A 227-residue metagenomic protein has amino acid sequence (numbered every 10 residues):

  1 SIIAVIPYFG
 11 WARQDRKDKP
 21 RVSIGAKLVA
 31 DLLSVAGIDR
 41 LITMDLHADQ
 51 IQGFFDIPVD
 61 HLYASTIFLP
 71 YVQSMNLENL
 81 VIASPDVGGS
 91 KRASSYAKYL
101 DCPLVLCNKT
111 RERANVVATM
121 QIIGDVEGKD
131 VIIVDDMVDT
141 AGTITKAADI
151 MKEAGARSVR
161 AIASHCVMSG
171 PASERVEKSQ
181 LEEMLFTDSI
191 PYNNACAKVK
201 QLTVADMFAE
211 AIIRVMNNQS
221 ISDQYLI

Functional and structural regions predicted by a protein language model:
S1-I227: PRPP-associated nucleotide enzymes
